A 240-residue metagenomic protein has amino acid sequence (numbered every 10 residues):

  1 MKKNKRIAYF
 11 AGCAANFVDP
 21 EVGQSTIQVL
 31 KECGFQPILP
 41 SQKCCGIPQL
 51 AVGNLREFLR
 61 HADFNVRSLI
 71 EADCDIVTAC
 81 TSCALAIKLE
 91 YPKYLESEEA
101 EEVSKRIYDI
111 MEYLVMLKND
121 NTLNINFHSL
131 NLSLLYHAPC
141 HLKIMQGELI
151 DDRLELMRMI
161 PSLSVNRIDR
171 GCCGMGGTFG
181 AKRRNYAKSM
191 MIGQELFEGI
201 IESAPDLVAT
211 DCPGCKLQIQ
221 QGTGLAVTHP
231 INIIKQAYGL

Functional and structural regions predicted by a protein language model:
M1-L240: Iron-sulfur cluster-binding electron-transfer modules in prokaryotic oxidoreductases
